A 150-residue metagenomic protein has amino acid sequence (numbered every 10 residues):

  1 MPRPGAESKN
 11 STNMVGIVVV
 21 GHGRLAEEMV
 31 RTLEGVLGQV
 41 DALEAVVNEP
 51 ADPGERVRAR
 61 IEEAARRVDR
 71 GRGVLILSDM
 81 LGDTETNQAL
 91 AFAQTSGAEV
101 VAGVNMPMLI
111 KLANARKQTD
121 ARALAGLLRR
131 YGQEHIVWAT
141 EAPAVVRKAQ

Functional and structural regions predicted by a protein language model:
P2-Q150: N-terminal loops that bind phosphate or other acidic moieties and the adjacent beta-alpha structural core
